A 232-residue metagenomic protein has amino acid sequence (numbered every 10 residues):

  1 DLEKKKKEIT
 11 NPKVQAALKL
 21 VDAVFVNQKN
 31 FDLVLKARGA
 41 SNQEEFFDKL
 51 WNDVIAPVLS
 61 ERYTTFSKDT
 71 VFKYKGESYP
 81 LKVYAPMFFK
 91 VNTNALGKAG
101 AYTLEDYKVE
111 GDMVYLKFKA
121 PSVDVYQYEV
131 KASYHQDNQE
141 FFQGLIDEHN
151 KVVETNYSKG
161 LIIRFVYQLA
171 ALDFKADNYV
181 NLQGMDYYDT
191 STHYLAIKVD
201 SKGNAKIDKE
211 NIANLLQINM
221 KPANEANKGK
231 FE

Functional and structural regions predicted by a protein language model:
D1-A95: Core segments of small alpha/beta cavity-forming domains
D1-L2, N138-L161, A176-E232: Short beta-strand edge/turn micro-motifs at domain boundaries
L20, A101, N204-I207: Broad hydrophobic/π-residue packing in well-ordered secondary structure
A23, Y115-K119, Y194-A196: Ordered hydrophobic segments in well-structured contexts
L33-S41, E45, L50, F66 (+3 more regions): Short glycine-rich, low-complexity/disordered patches
A37-S41, Q136, E225: Solvent-exposed, non-transmembrane amphipathic alpha-helical segments
P57-R62, E110-V114, V199-G203: Solvent-exposed, well-ordered amphipathic alpha-helical segments that flank/support binding or catalytic loops
S67-D173: Surface-exposed, charged secondary-structure patches
